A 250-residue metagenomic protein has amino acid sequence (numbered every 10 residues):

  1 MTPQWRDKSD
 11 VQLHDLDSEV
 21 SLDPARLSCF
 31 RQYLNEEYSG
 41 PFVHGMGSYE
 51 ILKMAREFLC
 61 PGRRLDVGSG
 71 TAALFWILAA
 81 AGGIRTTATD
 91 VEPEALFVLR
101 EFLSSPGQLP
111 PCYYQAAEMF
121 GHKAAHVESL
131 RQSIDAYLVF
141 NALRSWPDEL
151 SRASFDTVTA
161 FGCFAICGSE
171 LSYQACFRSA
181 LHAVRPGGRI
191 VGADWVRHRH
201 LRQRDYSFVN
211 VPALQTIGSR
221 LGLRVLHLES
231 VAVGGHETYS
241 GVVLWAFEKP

Functional and structural regions predicted by a protein language model:
P3, K8-F58: Class I SAM-dependent methyltransferase Rossmann-like catalytic core, especially the SAM/SAH-binding loop
P61-G70, T87: Conserved class I S-adenosyl-L-methionine
T71-G83: Conserved SAM-binding loop of SAM-dependent methyltransferases across substrates and taxa, primarily the Class I
E92: Conserved SAM/SAH-binding beta-strand->alpha-helix loop
S104-W146: S-adenosyl-L-methionine
P147-V158: A short acidic, Gly/Pro-enriched loop at the edge of an enzyme's catalytic core that lines a small-molecule cofactor
Q174-P186: A short glycine-rich, Lys/Arg-flanked "PGG" loop and its adjoining helix->strand segment in the class I
G187-W195: Conserved beta-strand signature within the Rossmann-like core of class I S-adenosyl-L-methionine
